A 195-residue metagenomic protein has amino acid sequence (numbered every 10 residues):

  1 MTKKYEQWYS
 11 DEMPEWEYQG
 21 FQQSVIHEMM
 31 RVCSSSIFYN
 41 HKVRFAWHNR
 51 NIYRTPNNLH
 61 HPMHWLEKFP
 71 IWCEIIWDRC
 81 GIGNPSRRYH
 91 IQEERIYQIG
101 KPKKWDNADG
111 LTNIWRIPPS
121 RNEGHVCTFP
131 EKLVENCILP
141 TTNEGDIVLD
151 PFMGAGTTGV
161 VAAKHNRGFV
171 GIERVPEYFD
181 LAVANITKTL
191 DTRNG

Functional and structural regions predicted by a protein language model:
M1-D180: Core catalytic lobe of class I
V183-G195: Short, conserved SAM-binding/catalytic segment of Class I S-adenosyl-L-methionine-dependent methyltransferases
